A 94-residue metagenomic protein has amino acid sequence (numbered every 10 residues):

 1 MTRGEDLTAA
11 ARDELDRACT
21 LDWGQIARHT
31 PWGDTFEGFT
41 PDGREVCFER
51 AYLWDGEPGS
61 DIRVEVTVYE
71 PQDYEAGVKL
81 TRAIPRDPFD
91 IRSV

Functional and structural regions predicted by a protein language model:
M1-V94: Flexible, low-complexity segments enriched in proline/glycine/serine and punctuated by aromatic residues
